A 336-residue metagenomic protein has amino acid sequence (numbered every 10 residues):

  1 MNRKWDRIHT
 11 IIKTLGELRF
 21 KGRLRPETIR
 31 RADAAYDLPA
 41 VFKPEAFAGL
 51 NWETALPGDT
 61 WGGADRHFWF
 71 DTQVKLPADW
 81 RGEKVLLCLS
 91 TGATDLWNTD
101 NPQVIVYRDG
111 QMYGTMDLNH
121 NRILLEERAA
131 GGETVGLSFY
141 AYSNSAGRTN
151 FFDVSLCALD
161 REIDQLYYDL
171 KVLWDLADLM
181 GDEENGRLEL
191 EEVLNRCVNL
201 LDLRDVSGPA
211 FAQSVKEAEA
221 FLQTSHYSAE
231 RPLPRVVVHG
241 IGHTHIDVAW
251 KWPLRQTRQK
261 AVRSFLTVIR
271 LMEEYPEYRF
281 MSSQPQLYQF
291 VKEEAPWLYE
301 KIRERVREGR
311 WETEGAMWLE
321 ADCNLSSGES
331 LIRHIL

Functional and structural regions predicted by a protein language model:
M1-L336: Carbohydrate-active enzymes and regulators
